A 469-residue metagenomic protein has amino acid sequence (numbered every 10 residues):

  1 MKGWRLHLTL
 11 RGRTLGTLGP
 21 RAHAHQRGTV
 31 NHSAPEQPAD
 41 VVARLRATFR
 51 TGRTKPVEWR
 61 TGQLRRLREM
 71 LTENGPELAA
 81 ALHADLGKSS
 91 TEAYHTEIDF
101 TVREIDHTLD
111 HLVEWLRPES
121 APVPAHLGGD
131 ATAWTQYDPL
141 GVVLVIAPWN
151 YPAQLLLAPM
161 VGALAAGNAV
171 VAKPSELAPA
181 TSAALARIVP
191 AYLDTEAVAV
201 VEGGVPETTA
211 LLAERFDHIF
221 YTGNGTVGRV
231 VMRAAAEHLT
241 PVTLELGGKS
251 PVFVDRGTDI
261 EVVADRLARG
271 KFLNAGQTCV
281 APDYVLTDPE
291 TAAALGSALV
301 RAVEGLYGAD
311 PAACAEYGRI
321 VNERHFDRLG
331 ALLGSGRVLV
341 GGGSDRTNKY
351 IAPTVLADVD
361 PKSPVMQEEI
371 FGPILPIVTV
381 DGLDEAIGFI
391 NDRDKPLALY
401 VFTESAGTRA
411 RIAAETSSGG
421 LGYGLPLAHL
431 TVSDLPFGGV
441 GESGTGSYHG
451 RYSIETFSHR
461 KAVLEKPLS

Functional and structural regions predicted by a protein language model:
L18-A133: N-terminal Rossmann-like NAD(P)+-binding subdomain of aldehyde/semialdehyde dehydrogenases
H23-T29, P56, Y350-S469: Conserved C-terminal structural/oligomerization subdomain of aldehyde/semialdehyde dehydrogenase
A47-R53, V145, V252-V254, Y284-P289 (+4 more regions): Short, well-ordered beta-strand elements within core beta-sheets of diverse protein domains
F49, R53, R68-L71, G75 (+13 more regions): Structural signal for hydrophobic packing residues in well-ordered secondary-structure cores of soluble enzyme domains
R60, I105, G167, V198 (+7 more regions): Residue-level signal for inorganic ion chemistry
P124-V262, V380: Rossmann-like NAD(P) dinucleotide-binding subdomain of oxidoreductase/dehydrogenase enzymes
T226-D360, Y423: ALDH superfamily catalytic-core signature
